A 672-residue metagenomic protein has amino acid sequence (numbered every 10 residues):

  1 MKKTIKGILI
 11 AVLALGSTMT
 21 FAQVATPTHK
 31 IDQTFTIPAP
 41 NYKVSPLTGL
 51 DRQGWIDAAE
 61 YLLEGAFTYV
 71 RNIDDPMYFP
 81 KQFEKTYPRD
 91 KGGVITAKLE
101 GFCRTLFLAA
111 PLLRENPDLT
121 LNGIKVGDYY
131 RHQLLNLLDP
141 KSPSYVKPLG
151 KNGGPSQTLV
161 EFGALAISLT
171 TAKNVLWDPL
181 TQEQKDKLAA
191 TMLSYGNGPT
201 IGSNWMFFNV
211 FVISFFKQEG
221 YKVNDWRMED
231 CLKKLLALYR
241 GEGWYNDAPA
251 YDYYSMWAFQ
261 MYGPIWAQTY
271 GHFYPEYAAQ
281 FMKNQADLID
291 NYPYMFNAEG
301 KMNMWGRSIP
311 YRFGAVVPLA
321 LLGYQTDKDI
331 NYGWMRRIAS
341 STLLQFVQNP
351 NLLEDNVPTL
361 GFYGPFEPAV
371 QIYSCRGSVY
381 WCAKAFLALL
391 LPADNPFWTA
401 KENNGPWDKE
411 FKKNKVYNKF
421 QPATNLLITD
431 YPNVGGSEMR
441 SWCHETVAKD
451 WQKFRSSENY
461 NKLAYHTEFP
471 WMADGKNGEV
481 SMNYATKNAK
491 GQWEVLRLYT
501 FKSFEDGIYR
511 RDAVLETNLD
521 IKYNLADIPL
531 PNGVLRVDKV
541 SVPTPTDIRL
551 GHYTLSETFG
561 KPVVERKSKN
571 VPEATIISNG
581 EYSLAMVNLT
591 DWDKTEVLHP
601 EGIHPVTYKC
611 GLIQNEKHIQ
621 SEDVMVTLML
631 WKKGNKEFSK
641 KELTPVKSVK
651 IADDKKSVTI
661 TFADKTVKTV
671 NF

Functional and structural regions predicted by a protein language model:
M1-T28: Bacterial Sec-dependent N-terminal signal peptides
V24-E100, D128-Q133: Low-complexity, Ser/Thr/Pro/Gly-enriched N-terminal "stalk/linker" regions
P80-D90, Y363-F366, P406-F411, L519: Short linear interaction motifs
P88-G93, K147-N152, I613: Short alpha-helical segments and helix-capping/turn motifs at coil-helix boundaries
K98-L99, L106-N116, G123-G323: Aromatic-lined, polymer-binding surfaces characteristic of secreted/periplasmic polysaccharide-degrading enzymes
L137, K141-P148, A298-M304, Y311-K449: Carbohydrate-active enzyme catalytic cores, enriched for enzymes that act on polyanionic acidic polysaccharides
Y373-P392, P396-T558, P562: Catalytic and substrate-binding regions of extracellular carbohydrate-active enzymes, especially polysaccharide lyases
A464, G478-F672: Extended repeat-based interaction scaffolds and adjacent low-complexity, acidic/S/T/P-biased segments that form broad
